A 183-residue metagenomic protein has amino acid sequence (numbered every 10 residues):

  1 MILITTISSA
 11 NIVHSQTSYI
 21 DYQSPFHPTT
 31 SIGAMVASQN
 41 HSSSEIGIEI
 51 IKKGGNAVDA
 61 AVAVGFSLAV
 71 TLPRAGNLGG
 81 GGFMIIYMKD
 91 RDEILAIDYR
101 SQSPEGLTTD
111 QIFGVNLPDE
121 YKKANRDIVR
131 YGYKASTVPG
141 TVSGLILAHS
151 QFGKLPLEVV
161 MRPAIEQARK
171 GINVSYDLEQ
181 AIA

Functional and structural regions predicted by a protein language model:
M1-S9: Bacterial N-terminal signal peptides
A10-S15: Boundary at the C-terminal end of the N-terminal hydrophobic targeting segment
Q16-E45, A57-V58, V62-A183: Noncatalytic scaffold domains of N-terminal-nucleophile
E49-I51: Long, structured ligand/cofactor-binding scaffold of large enzymes
